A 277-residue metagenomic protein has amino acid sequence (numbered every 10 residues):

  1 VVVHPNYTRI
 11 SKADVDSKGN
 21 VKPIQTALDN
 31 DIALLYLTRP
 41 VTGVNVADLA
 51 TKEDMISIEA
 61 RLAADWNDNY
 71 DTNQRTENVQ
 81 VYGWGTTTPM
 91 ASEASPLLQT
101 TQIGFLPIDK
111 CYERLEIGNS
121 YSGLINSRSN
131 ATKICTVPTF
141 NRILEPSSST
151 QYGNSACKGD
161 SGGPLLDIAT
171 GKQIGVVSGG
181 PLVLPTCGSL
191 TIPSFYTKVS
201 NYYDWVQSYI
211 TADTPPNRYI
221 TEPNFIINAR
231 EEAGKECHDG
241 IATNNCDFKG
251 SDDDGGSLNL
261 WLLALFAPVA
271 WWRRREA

Functional and structural regions predicted by a protein language model:
V1-V21, K110, R114-E116, Q207: Conserved H-D interstitial segment of serine endopeptidase catalytic domains
V2-N6, G85-T87, S178-L182: Short, solvent-exposed aromatic-acidic interface loops
N6, I108, E116, F140 (+3 more regions): Disulfide-stabilized cysteine-rich extracellular repeat microdomains
D16-I24, T150-N154: Short, P/G- and charge-enriched loop/turn segments at secondary-structure junctions
D29-S149: Chymotrypsin/trypsin-fold serine protease catalytic domain
A94-K110, P146-F248: C-terminal subregion of chymotrypsin/trypsin-like serine protease catalytic domains
G250-L262: Juxtamembrane/start-of-transmembrane alpha-helix segments at the extracytoplasmic/lumenal side of membrane anchors
N259-E276: A cross-kingdom C-terminal cell-surface attachment/processing module
